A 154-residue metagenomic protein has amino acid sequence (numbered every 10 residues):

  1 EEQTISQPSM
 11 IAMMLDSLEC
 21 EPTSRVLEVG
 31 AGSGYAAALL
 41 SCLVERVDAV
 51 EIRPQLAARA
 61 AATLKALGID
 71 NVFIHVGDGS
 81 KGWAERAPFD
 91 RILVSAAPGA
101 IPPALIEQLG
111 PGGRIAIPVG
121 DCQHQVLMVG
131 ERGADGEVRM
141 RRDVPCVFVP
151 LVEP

Functional and structural regions predicted by a protein language model:
E1, G79, E85, R139 (+1 more regions): Glycine-rich, flexible loop/turn motifs
E1-S24: Conserved alpha-helix/loop element of class I SAM-dependent methyltransferases that forms part of the SAM/SAH-binding
E19-G133: Conserved nucleotide-cofactor-binding alpha/beta core module
V119-P154: Active-site capping/gating segments
